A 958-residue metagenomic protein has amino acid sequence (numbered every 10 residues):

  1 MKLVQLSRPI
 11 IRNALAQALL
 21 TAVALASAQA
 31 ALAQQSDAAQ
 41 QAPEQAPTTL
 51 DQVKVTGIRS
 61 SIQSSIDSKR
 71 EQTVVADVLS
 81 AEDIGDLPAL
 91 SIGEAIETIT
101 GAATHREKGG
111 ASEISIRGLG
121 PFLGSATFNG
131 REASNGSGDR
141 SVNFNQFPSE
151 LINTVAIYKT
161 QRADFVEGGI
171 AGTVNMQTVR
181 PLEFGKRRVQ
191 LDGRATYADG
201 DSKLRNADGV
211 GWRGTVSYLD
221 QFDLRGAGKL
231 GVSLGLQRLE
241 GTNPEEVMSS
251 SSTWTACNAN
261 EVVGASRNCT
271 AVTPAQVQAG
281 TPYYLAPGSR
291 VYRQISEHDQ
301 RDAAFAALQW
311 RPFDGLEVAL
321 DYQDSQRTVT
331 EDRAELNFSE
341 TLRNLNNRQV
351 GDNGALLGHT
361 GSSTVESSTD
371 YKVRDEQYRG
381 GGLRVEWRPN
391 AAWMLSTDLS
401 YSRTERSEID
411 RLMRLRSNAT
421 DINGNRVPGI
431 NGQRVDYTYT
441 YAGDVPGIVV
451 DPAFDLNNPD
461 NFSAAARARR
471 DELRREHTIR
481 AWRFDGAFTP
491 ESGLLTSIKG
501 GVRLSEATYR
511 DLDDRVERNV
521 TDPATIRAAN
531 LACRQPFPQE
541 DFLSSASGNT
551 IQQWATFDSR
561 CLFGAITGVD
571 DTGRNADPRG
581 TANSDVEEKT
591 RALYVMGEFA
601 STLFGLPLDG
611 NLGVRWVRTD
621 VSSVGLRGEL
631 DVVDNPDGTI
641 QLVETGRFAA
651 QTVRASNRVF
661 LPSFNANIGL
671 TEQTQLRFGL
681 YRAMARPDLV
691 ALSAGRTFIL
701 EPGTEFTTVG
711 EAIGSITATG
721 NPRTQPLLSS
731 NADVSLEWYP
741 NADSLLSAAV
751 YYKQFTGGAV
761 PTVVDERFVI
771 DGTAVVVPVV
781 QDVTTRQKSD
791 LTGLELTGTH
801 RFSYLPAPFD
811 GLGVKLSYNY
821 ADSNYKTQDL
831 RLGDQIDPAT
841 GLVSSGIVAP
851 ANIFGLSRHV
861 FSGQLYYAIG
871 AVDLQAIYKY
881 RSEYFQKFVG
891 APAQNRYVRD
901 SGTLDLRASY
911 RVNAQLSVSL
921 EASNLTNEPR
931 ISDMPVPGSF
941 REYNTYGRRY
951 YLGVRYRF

Functional and structural regions predicted by a protein language model:
Q52-L87, E113, P121-G124, R131: N-terminal periplasmic "start-of-domain" segments of outer-membrane beta-barrel proteins
G93-E132, K159: Extracytoplasmic beta-strand/coil segments of soluble accessory domains associated with Gram-negative outer-membrane
R131-K159, G209: Short acidic/polar hinge/loop motifs at secondary-structure boundaries that mediate gating or recognition
N206-R343, H359, E366, V373-N390 (+1 more regions): Transmembrane beta-barrel wall of Gram-negative outer-membrane proteins
E246-Y292, D332-T369, M413-A468, V520-P536 (+8 more regions): Solvent-exposed loop segments that connect transmembrane elements
S363, S367-Y378, A582-K589, A655 (+5 more regions): Outer-membrane beta-barrel signature, preferentially recognizing the C-terminal barrel domain of Gram-negative
V750-F888: Gram-negative outer-membrane beta-barrel transporters
L812, K879-V889, S909-F958: C-terminal beta-signal and adjacent terminal beta-strands/loops of Gram-negative outer-membrane beta-barrel proteins
